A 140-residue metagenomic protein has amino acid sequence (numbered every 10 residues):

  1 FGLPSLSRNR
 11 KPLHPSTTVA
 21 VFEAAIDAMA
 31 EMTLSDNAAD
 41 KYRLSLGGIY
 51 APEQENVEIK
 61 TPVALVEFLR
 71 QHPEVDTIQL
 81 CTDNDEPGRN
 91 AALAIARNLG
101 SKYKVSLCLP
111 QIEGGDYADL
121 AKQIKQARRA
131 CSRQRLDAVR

Functional and structural regions predicted by a protein language model:
F1-S16: Glycine-/acidic-rich phosphate or pyrophosphate-binding loops and their flanking alpha/beta elements
L6-R8, I26, G115, L136: Intrinsic-disorder/low-complexity regions
H14-E23, L80: Conserved Lys-Pro-Asp/Glu-containing loop-to-beta segment of HAD-superfamily phosphomonoesterases, centered on
E23-I26, N84: Helix N-cap/beta->alpha junction signal
T33-R140: TOPRIM fold recognition
